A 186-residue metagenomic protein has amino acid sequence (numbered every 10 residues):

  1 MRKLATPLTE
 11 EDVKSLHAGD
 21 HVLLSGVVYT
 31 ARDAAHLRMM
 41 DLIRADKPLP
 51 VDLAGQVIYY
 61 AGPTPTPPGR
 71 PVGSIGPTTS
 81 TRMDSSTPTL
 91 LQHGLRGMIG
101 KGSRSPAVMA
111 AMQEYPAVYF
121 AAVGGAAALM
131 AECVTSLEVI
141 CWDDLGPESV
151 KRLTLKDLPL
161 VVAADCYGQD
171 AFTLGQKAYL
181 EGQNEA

Functional and structural regions predicted by a protein language model:
M1-L8: Short, structured beta-strand/loop micro-motifs enriched in basic residues and often containing a Trp
T6, G26, A61-P63, A164: Pocket-edge structural micro-motifs
E10-S15: Short, surface-exposed secondary-structure edge patches
H21, V27-A31, C166: Short, charged beta-turn/beta-strand-edge "cap" motif at the junction between a beta-strand and an adjacent loop
L24, E132-A186: C-terminal binding/interaction regions
T30-L158: Feature captures the catalytic cores and cofactor-binding loops of soluble hydro-lyases/lyases that act on carboxylate
